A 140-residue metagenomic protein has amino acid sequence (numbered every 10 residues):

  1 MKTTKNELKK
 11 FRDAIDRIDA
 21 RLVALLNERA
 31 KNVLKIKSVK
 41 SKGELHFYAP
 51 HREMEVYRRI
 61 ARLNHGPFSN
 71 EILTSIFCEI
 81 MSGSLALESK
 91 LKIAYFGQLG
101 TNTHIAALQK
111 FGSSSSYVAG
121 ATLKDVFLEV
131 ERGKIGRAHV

Functional and structural regions predicted by a protein language model:
M1-H139: Domain-level signature for soluble enzymes in the chorismate/prephenate branch of the shikimate pathway
